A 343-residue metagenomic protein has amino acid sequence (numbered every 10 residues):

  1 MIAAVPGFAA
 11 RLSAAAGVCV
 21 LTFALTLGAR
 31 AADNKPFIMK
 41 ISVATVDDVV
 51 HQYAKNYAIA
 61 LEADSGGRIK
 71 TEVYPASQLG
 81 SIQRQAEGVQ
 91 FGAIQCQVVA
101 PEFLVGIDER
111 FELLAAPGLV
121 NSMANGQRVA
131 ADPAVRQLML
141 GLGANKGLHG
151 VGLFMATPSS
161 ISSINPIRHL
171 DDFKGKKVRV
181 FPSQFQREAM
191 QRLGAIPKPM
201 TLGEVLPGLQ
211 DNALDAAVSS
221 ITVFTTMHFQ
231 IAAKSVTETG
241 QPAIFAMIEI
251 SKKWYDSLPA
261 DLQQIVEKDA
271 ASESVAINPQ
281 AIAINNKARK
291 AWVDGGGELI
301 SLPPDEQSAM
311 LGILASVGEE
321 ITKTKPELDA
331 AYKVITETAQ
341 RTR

Functional and structural regions predicted by a protein language model:
M1-I38, R343: Short, low-complexity disordered leader/linker segments with a strong preference for bacterial N-terminal type II
G17, A31-G126, A134-R343: N-terminal secretory/targeting leader peptides
